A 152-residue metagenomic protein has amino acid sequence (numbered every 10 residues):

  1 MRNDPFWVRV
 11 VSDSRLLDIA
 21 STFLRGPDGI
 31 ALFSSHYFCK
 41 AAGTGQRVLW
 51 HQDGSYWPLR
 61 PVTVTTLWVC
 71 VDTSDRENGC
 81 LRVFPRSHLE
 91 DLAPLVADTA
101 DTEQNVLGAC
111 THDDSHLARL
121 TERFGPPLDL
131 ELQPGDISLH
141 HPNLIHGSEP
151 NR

Functional and structural regions predicted by a protein language model:
M1-W50, S55-P58: Non-heme Fe(II)-dependent double-stranded beta-helix
S14-D18, T65, Q133: A structural signal for well-ordered alpha-helical segments within the folded catalytic domains of diverse enzymes
D28-I30, G54, V62, V69-C80 (+1 more regions): Active-site region of the double-stranded beta-helix
G43-Q52, P61, E77-V83, L92-V96 (+1 more regions): A short secondary-structure junction signal
D53-V64, G125-P126, L132: A short beta-loop-beta micro-motif enriched in histidine and acidic residues
Y56, I145-H146: Glycine-rich nucleotide phosphate-binding loop and flanking beta-alpha elements of Rossmann-like dinucleotide-binding
L67, H140, H146-R152: Short beta-strand His + acidic residue motifs that chelate non-heme Fe in jelly-roll/DSBH and cupin folds
R76-I145: Double-stranded beta-helix
